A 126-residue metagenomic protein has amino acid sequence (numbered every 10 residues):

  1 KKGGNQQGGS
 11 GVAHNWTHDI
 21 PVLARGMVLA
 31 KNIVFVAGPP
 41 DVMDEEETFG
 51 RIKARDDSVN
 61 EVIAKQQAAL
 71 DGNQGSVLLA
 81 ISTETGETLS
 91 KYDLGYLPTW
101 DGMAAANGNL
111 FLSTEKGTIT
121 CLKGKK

Functional and structural regions predicted by a protein language model:
K1-K126: Extracytoplasmic/lumenal domain signature
